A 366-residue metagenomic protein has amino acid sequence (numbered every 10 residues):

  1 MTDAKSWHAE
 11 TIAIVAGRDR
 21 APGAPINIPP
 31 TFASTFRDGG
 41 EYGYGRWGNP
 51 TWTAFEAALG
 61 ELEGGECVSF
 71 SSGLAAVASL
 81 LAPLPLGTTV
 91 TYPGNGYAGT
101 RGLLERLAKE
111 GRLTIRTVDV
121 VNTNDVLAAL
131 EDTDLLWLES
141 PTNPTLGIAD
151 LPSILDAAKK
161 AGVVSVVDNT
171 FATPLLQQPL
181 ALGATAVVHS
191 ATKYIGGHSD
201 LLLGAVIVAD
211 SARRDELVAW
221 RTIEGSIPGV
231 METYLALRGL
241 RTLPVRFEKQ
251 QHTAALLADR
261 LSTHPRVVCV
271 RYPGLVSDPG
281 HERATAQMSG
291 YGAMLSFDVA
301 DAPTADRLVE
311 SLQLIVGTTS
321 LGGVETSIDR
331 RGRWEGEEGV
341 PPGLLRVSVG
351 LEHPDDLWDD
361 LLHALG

Functional and structural regions predicted by a protein language model:
M1-G43: N-terminal glycine-rich, Lys/His-bearing helix-loop that initiates the first secondary-structure elements of many
T2-K5, V15, D19-P22, C67-H264: Conserved PLP-enzyme active-site core in the AAT-like
E10, R246, E310, T326-G366: PLP-dependent enzyme catalytic core of the Aspartate aminotransferase-like
I28-P83, G99-A108: Conserved N-terminal alpha-helix of the aminotransferase class I/II PLP-enzyme fold
L135, V164, A186, C269 (+2 more regions): Structural preference for beta-strand elements that scaffold enzyme active sites
E224-G225, L312-G322, A364-G366: A common structural junction motif
A236-V245, G292-A300, L345-G350: Short, well-ordered beta-strand elements within core beta-sheets of diverse protein domains
A255-Q313, G332-G339: Conserved small-domain helix->loop->beta segment predominantly found in fold-type I
